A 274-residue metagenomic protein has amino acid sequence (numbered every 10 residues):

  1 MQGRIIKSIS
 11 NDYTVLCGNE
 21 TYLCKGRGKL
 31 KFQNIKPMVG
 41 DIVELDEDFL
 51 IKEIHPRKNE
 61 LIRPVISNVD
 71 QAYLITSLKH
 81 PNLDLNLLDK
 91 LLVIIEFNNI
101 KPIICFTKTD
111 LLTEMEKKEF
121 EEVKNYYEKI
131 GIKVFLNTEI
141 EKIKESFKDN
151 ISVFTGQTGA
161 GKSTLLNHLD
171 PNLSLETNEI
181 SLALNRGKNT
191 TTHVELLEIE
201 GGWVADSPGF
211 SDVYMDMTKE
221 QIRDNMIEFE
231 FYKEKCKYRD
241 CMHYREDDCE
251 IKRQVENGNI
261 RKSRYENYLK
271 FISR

Functional and structural regions predicted by a protein language model:
M1-I9: Structural detector for short beta-strands of small beta-barrel domains
M1-Q2, E122, S273-R274: Short, Lys/Arg-enriched, disordered terminal segments
N11, N34-L50, H55-A72, S77 (+5 more regions): Helix-rich effector regions associated with P-loop NTPase G domains
T21-K36: Beta-strand/loop nucleic-acid-binding surfaces
K79-K129: Phosphate-binding glycine-rich loops and their immediate beta-loop-alpha structural context
L111-A160: Canonical P-loop GTPase G-domain recognition
I151-G159, S163-L166, V194-L196, G201-A205: Conserved active-site beta-strand-loop modules that form the wall/rim of enzyme catalytic pockets and either contain
K162-N178: A conserved segment at the C-terminal end of the G1
